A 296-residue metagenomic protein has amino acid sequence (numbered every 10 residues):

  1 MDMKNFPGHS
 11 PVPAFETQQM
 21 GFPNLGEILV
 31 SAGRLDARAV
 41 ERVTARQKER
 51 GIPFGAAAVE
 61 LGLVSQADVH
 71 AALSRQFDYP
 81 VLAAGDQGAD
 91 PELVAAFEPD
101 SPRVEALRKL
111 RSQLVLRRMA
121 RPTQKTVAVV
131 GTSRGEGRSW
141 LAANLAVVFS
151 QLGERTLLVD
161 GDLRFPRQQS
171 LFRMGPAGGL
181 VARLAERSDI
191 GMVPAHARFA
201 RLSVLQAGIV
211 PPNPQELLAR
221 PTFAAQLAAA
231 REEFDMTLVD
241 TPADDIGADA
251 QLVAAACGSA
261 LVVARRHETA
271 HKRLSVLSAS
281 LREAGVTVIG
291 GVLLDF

Functional and structural regions predicted by a protein language model:
M1-G88: Non-catalytic accessory regions
F15, H70-L141, G161-L163, E268 (+1 more regions): Short boundary/hinge segments that flank catalytic cores
F22-P23, R50-I52, A120-T123, R198-A200: Short flexible coil/turn linkers enriched for glycine and charged/polar residues that connect secondary-structure
E27, E41-A45, A56, A71 (+11 more regions): Solvent-exposed alpha-helical segments within well-ordered globular domains of core cellular machineries
G33-D36, Q47, G51, G62-S65 (+12 more regions): Conserved NTP-handling cores and scaffolds of large molecular machines
G85-S112, M119-A120, V130-R134, E154 (+3 more regions): P-loop/Walker-type NTP enzyme "switch/lid" segment
S139-G161: A conserved segment at the C-terminal end of the G1
V181, Q215-F296: Conserved catalytic-core segment of NTP-binding enzymes
